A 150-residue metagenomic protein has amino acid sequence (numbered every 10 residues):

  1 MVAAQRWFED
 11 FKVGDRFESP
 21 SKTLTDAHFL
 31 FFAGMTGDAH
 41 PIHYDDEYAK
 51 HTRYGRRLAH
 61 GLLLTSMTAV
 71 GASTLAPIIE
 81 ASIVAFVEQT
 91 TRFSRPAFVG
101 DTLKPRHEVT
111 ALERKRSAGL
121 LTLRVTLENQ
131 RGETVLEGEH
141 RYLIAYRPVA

Functional and structural regions predicted by a protein language model:
M1-A59, Y146: Catalytic strand-loop segment that frames the active site of acyl-thioester-processing enzymes
V2-V13, F93-A150: HotDog/MaoC-like acyl-thioester-processing domains
V13-D15, P20, H28, D38-H40 (+3 more regions): A generic structural signal for short beta-strands and their flanking turns/coil linkers
G34-D38, S73-P77, Q130: Short, intrinsically disordered, mixed-charge
K50-A59, L63-T110: Hydrophobic beta-strand-centered segment that forms part of the acyl-chain substrate-binding groove
